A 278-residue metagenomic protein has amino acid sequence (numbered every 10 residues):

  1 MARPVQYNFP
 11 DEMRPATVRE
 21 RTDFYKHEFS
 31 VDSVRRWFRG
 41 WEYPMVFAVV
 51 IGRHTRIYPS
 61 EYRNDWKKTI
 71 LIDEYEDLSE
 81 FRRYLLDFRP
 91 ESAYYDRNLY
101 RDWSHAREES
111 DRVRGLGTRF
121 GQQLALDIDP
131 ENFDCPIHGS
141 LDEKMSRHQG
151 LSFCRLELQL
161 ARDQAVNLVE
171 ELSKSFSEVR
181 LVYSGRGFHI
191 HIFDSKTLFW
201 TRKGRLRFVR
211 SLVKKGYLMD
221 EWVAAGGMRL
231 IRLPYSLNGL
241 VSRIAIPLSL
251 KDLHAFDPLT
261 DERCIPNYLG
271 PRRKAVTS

Functional and structural regions predicted by a protein language model:
A2-S30, N64-D73, R114-L116, D134-K174 (+2 more regions): Helical (often loop-to-helix) elements that flank the catalytic cores of nucleotide-handling enzymes
R35-L151, L158, E221, A275: SsDNA-processing nucleotidyl-transfer enzymes
F88-E91, E171-S177: Short secondary-structure junctions
T118-F120, S184, A224-G227: A short, structural micro-pattern
Q123-D127, S173, S177-T201, L230-P234: Histidine-centered divalent-metal-coordination microenvironment in nucleic-acid enzymes
V223, I231, P266: Conserved, well-structured core segments
G227, K251-S278: Long, charge-rich alpha-helical interaction segments
L237-G239: Metal-dependent nuclease catalytic core centered on acidic motifs
